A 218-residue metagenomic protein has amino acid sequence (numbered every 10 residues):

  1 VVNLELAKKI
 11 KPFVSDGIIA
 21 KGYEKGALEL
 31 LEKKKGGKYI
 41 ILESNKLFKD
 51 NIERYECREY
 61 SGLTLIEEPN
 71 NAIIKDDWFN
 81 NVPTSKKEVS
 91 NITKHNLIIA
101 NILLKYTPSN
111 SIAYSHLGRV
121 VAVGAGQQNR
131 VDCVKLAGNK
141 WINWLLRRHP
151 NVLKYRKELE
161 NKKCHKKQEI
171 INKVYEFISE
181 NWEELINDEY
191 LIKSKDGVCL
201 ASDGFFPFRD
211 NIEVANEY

Functional and structural regions predicted by a protein language model:
V1-Y218: ATP-dependent carboxylate/acyl-activation modules
